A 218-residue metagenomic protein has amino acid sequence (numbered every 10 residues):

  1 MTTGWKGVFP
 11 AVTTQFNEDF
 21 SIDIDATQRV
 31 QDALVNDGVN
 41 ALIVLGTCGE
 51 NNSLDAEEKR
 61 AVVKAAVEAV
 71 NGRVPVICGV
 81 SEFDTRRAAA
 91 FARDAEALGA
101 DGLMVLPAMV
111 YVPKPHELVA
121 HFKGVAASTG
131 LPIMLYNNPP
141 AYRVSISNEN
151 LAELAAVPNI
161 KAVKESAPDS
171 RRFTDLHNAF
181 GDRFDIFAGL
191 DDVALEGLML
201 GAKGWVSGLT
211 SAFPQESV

Functional and structural regions predicted by a protein language model:
T2-R143: Active-site beta->alpha loop and helix N-cap motifs at the rims of alpha/beta catalytic domains
A127-S128, P139-V218: Catalytic alpha/beta core domains of metabolic enzymes, predominantly
